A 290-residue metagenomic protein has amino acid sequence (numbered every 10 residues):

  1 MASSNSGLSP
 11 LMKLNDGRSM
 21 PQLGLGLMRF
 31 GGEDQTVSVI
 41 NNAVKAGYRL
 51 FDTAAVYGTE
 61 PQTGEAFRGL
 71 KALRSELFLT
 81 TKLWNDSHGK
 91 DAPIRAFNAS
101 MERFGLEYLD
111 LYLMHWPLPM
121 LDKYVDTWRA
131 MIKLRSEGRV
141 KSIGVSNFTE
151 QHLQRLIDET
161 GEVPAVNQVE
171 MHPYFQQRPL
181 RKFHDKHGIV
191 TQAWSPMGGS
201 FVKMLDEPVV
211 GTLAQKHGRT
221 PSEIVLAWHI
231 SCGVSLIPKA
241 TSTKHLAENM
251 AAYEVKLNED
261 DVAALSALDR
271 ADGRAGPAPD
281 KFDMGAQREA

Functional and structural regions predicted by a protein language model:
M1-L77, A130, M197-G198, R288-A290: N-terminal binding-site loop/beta-alpha segment at the start of enzyme catalytic domains that lines or forms
L8, G32, N85, P117-A290: Beta/alpha (TIM)-barrel catalytic core signal, keyed to glycine-rich beta->alpha loops juxtaposed to Asp/Glu that bind
N15, P93-M114, K133-E137, D158-E159: CE4/NodB-like, metal-dependent polysaccharide N-deacetylase domain that modifies extracellular/periplasmic N-acetylated
G17, N42-Y48, R103-L106, E137 (+3 more regions): Alpha-helix termination/capping residues and helix-transition junctions
Q22, L73-L77, E107-L111, K141-S142 (+2 more regions): Short acidic capping loops at alpha-helix termini that bridge into adjacent secondary structure
G31-V44, G89-F104, Q151-Q154, F175-Q176: Short, acidic/polar
R74-S87, L111-P117, M171: A short, structured active-site edge motif that brings together acidic residues
